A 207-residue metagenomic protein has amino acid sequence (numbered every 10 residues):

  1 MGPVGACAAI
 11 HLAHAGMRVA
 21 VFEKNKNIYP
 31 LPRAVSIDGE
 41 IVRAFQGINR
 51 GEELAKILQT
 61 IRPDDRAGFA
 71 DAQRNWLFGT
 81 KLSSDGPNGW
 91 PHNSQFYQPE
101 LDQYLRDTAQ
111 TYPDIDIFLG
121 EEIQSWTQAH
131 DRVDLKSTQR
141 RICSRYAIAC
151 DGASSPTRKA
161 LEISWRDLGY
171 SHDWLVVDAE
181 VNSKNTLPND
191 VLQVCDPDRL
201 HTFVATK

Functional and structural regions predicted by a protein language model:
M1-V21: N-terminal Rossmann-like FAD-binding beta1-loop-alpha1 element of flavoenzymes
N25: Residues in the short beta-alpha loop(s) of Rossmann-like NAD(P)-binding domains
P30-Q110, T127, W174, L192-D196 (+1 more regions): Active-site-adjacent segment of FAD-dependent monooxygenases/related oxidoreductases
I57-I61, G120-E122, L168: Conserved beta-strand termini and adjacent loop/short-helix elements that scaffold enzyme active sites in alpha/beta
D107, H130-D134, Y146, C150-K207: Conserved FAD-binding catalytic core of PHBH/FMO-like flavoproteins
A109-I123: A conserved beta-strand/loop element that lines the FAD pocket in flavoprotein oxidoreductases
L119-V133: A conserved short coil-to-beta-strand element within the FAD-binding core of flavoproteins
